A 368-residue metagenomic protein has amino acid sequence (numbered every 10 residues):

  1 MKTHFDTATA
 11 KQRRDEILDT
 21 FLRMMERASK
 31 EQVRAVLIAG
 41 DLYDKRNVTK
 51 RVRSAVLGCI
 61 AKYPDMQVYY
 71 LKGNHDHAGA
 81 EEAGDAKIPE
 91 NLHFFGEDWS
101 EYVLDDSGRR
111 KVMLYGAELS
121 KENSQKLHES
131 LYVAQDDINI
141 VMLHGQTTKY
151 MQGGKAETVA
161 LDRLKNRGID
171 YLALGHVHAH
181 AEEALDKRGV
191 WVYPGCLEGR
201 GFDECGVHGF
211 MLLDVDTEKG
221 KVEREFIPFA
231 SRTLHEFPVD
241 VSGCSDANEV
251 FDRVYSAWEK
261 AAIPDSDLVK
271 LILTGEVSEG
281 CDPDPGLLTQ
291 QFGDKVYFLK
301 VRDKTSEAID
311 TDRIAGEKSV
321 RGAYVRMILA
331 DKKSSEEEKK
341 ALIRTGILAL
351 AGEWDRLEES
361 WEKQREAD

Functional and structural regions predicted by a protein language model:
M1-A55, T345-R356, S360-D368: N-terminal active-site segment of His-dependent metallophosphoesterases
D6, A35, D44-G201, C205-D214: His/Asp/Glu-rich metal-coordinating catalytic cores of metallo-dependent phosphodiesterases/hydrolases acting on
E16, V159, H208, S245 (+2 more regions): Conserved active-site and cofactor/substrate-binding residues in soluble primary-metabolism enzymes
R23-R27, E31, C59, R253-K260: A generic secondary-structure signal
A28-Q32, G108-R109, A134-D136, T217 (+1 more regions): Glycine-rich phosphate-binding loop signature in dinucleotide/nucleotide-binding domains
K30, K62-D65, N166, I263-D265 (+1 more regions): Alpha-helix termination/capping residues and helix-transition junctions
A39, G175, T274: Conserved residues at the C-terminal ends of beta-strands
T217, K221-D368: Accessory, non-catalytic peripheral segments of nucleic-acid enzymes
